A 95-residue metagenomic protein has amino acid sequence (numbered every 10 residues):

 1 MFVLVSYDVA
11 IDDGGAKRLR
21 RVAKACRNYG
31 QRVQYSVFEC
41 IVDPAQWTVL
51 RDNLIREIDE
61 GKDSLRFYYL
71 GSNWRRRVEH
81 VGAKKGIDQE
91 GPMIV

Functional and structural regions predicted by a protein language model:
M1-V37, I41, A45-Q46: Extended, hydrophobic alpha-helical segments
K24-A25, R51-R56, E79-V81: Intrinsically disordered, low-complexity boundary segments flanking structured domains
V33-G71: Short, intrinsically disordered low-complexity segments
E57-V95: C-terminal structural segments of small proteins and small subunits
